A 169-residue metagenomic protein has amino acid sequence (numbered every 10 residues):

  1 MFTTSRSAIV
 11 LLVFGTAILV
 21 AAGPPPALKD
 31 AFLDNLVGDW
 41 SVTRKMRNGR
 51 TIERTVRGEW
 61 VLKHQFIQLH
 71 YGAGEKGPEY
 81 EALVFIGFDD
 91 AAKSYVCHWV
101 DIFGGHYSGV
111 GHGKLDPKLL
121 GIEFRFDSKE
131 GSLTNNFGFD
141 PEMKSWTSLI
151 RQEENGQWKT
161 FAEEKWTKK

Functional and structural regions predicted by a protein language model:
M1-L11: Bacterial N-terminal signal peptides that target proteins for export
S7-A8, G15, K29-F32: Terminal low-complexity, poorly structured segments
V13-A22: Hydrophobic h-region of N-terminal signal peptides that target proteins for export in Gram-negative bacteria
A22-K169: Hydrophobic small-molecule pocket/channel-lining residues, especially in calycin-type beta-barrels
